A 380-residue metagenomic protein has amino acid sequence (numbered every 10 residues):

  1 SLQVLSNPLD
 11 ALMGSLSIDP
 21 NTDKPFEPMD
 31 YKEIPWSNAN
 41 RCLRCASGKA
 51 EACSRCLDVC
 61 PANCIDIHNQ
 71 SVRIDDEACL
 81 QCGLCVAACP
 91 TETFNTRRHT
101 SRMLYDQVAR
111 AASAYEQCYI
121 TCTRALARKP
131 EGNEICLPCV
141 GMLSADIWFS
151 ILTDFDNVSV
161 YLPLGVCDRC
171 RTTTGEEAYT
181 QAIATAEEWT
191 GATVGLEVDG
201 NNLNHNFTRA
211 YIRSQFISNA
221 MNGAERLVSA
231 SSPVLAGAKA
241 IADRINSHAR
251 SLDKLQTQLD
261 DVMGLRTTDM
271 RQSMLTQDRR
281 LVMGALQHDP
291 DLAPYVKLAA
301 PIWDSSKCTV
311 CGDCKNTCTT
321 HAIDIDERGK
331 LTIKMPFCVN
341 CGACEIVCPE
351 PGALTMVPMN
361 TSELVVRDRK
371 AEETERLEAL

Functional and structural regions predicted by a protein language model:
S1, N204-L235: N-terminal secretory signal peptides and thylakoid transit peptides that target proteins across membranes
S1-I34, N38-N40, R44-K49, L84-T190 (+5 more regions): Flanking helices and flexible, charged tails adjoining ferredoxin-like Fe-S electron-transfer domains in multi-subunit
N7, P20-A52, N63-Q81, R98-L104 (+6 more regions): Ferredoxin-like iron-sulfur electron-transfer modules
C42, C53-C56, C60, C79-C85 (+6 more regions): Short cysteine clusters
V59, C64-T93, Q215, N219: Charged, compositionally biased non-catalytic regions
I120-A127, I147, F216-S231, R271 (+2 more regions): Conserved small-residue-rich
S229, P233-A285: Terminal interaction modules at protein C-ends
